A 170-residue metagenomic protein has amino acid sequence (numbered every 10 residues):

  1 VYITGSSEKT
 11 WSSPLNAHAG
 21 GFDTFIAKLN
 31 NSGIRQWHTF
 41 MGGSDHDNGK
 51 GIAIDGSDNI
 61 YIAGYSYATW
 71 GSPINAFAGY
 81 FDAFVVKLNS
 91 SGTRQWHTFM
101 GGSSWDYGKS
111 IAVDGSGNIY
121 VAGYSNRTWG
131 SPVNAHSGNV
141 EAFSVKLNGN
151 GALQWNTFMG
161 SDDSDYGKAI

Functional and structural regions predicted by a protein language model:
V1-I170: A sequence-level/structural motif corresponding to short, flexible coil/turn segments enriched in small polar residues
